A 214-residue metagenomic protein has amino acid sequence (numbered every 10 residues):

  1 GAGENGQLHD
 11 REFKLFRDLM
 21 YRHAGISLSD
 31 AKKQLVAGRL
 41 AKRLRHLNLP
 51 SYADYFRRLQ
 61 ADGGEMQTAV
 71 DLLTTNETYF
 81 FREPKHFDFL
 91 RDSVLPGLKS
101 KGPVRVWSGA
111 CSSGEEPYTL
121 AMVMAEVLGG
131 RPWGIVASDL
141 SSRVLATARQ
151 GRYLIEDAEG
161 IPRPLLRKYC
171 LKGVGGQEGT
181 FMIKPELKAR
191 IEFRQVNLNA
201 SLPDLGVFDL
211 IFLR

Functional and structural regions predicted by a protein language model:
G1-W107: Conserved AdoMet
K14, Q34, G38, D88 (+4 more regions): Surface-exposed alpha-helical interface segments used for non-catalytic interactions
L90, C111, A148: Conserved hydrophobic/aromatic pocket- or pore-lining residues that grip, position, or stack substrates in active sites
D92, P96, M122-E126, Q150: Short, well-ordered alpha-helices that flank and scaffold nucleotide-derived cofactor binding pockets
K101-T119, P132-V136: Conserved class I S-adenosyl-L-methionine
S108, L213-R214: A short beta-strand submotif of the Rossmann-like class I SAM-dependent methyltransferase core that lines
R131-F212: Extended basic-aromatic, gly/pro-enriched interface segments that bind polyanionic ligands
